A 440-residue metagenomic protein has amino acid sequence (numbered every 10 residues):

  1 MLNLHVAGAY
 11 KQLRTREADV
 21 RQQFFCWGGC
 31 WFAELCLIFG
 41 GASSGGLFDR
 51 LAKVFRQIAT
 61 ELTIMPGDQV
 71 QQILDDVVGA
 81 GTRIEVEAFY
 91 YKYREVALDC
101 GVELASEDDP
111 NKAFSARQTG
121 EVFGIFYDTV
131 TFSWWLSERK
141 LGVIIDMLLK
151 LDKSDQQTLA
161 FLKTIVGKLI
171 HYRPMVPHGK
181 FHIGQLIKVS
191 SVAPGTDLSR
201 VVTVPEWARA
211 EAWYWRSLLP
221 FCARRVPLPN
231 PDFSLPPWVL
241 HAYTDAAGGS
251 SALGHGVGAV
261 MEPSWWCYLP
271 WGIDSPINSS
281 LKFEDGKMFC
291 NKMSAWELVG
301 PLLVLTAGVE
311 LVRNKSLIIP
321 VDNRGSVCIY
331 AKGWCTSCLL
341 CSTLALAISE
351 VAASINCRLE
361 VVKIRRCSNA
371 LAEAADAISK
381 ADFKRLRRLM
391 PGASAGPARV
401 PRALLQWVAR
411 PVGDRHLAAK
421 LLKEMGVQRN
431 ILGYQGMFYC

Functional and structural regions predicted by a protein language model:
M1, A7-Q12, C30-G67, K92 (+4 more regions): Conserved pre-motif C helix in the palm subdomain of viral-like polymerases
L2-A7, P237-S251: Two-metal-ion RNase H-like nuclease active-site motif
N3, Q69-Q71, G79-M147, K163 (+3 more regions): Polymerase palm active-site segment centered on the conserved acidic dipeptide of motif C
A7-F32, F48-Q57, W135-R139, G179 (+1 more regions): Reverse-transcriptase-like RNA-dependent polymerase core
G29-V54, K150, M261-V299, G325-T336: A short, polar/acidic, helix/strand-boundary loop motif
G45-A97, V304-V321: Active-site palm subdomain of RNA-directed nucleic acid polymerases
A116-P231, K363: C-terminal reverse transcriptase regions that engage the nucleic-acid substrate
T164, A307-C440: RNase H-like nuclease module associated with reverse transcription
